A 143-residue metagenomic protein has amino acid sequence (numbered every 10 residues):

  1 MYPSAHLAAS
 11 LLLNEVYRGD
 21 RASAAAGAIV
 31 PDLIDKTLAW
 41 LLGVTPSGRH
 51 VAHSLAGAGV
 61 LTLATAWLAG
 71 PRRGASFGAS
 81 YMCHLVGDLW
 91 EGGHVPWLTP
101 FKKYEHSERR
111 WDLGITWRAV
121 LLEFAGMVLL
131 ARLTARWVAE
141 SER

Functional and structural regions predicted by a protein language model:
M1-R143: N-terminal membrane-targeting hydrophobic helices
